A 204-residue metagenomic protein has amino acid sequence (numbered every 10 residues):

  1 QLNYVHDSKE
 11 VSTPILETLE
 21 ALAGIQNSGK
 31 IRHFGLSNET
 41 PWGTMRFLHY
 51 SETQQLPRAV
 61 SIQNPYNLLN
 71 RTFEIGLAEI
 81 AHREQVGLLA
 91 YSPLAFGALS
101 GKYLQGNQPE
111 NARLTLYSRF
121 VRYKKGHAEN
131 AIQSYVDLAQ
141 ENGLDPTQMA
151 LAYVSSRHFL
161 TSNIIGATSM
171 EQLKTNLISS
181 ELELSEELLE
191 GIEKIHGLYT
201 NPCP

Functional and structural regions predicted by a protein language model:
Q1-Q63: Glycine/proline-rich, positively charged, aromatic-decorated active-site loop/lid region on the catalytic face
Q1-Y4, I80-L138, P204: Glycine-rich, positively charged active-site loop/lid region within alpha/beta enzyme cores that binds and organizes
L19-A23, P41-L48, A78, I132 (+3 more regions): Generic structural signal for well-ordered alpha-helices, preferentially at hydrophobic/aromatic core positions
Q26, T115, V121-E181: Conserved short secondary-structure transition element at the edge of the structured enzyme core that lines
Q26-N27, T72-G87: Basic phosphate/pyrophosphate-binding loop/patch that engages nucleotide-derived ligands
F34, I62, A81, L88-Y91 (+4 more regions): Conserved, mostly hydrophobic/aromatic
T40, Y66-N70, S92-L99, Y153 (+1 more regions): Glycine-rich beta-alpha junction loops
S51-Q55, A78-I80, Q105-P109, S180-L182: Short, hinge-like loop/turn segments at secondary-structure boundaries
